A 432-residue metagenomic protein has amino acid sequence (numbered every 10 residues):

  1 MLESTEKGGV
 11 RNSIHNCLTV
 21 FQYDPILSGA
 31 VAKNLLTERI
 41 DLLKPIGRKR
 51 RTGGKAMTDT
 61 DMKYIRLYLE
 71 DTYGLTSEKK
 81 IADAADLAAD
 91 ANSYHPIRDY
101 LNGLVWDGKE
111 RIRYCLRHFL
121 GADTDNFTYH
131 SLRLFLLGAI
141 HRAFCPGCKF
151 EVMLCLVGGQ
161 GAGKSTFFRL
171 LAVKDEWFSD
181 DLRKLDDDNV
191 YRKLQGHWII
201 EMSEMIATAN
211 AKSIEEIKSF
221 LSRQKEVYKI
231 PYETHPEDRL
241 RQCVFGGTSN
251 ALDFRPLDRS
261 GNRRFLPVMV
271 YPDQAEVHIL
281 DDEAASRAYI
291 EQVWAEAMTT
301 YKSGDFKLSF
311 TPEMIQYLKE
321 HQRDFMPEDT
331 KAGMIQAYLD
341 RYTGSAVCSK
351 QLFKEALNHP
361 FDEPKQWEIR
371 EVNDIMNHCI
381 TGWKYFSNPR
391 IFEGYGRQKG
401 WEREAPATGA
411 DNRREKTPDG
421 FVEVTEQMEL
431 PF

Functional and structural regions predicted by a protein language model:
M1-R111, N126, H130, D362-E363 (+4 more regions): N-terminal nucleic-acid engagement/recognition segments and initiation subdomains in replication, restriction
A85-Q195, I199: P-loop NTPase catalytic core of nucleic-acid-dependent motor ATPases
V190-Q195, I230-T248: AAA+/SF3 P-loop NTPase mechanochemical coupling elements
I199-L221, P256-G261: Conserved AAA+/SF3 P-loop NTPase catalytic/coupling segment centered on the Walker-B
I214-E237: Conserved catalytic/switch belt of AAA+ P-loop NTPases
L257-A275: A short helix-turn-beta junction within AAA+ P-loop NTPase domains corresponding to the substrate/partner-engaging
T300-G344: Conserved alpha/beta core segments of nucleic-acid transaction machinery
S349-F361: DNA-recognition alpha helix
